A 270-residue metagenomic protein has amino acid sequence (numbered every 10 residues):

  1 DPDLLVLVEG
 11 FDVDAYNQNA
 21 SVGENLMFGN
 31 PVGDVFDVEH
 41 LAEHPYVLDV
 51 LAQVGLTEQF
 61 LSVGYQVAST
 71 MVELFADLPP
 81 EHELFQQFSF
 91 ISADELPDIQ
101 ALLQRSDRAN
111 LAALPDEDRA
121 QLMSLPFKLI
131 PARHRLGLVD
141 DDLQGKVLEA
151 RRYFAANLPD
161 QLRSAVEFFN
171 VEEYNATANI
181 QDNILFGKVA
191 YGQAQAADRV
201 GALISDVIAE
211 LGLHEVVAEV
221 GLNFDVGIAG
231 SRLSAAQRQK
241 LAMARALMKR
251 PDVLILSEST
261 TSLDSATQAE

Functional and structural regions predicted by a protein language model:
D1-N25, G29-H44, T57-N183, G187-I204 (+2 more regions): ABC-fold ATPase nucleotide-binding domain signature/coupling loops
L48-D49, V54: Transmembrane alpha-helical segments and their membrane-interface loop/helix boundaries that make up the transmembrane
L51, S205-I208: ABC transporter ATPase nucleotide-binding domain signature
A244-A246: Short alpha-helix immediately C-terminal to the ABC signature
M248-D252: A short, proline-enriched helix->beta-strand linker immediately N-terminal to the Walker B motif in ABC-type P-loop
L254-E258: Catalytic Walker B motif of ABC-type/P-loop ATPase nucleotide-binding domains
T261-E270: Conserved D-loop/post-Walker B switch-helix segment of ABC ATPase nucleotide-binding domains
